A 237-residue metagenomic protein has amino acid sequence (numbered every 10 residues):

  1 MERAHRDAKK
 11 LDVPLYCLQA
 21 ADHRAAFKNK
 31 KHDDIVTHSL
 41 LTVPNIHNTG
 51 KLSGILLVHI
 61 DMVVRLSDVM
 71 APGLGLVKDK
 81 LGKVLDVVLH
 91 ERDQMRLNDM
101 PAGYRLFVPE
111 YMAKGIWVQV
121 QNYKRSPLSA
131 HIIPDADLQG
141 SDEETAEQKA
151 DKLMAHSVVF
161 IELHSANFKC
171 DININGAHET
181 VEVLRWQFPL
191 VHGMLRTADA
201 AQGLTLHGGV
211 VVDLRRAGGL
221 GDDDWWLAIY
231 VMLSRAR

Functional and structural regions predicted by a protein language model:
M1-R237: RecA-like helicase/translocase P-loop NTPase motor core
